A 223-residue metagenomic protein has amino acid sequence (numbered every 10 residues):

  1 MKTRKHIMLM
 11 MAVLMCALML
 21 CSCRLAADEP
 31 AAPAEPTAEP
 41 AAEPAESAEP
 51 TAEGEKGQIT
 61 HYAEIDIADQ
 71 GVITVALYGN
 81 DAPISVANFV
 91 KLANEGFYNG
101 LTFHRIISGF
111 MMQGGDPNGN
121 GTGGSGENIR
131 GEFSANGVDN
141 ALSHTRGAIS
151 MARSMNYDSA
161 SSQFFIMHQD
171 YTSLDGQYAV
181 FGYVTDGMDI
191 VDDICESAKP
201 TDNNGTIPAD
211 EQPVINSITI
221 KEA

Functional and structural regions predicted by a protein language model:
M1-R4, E55: Generic cytosolic/nucleocytoplasmic N-terminal low-complexity/intrinsically disordered segments
T3-A26: Sec-dependent N-terminal signal peptides of Gram-positive bacterial secreted proteins and lipoproteins
M19-A223: Cyclophilin-like peptidyl-prolyl cis-trans isomerases
